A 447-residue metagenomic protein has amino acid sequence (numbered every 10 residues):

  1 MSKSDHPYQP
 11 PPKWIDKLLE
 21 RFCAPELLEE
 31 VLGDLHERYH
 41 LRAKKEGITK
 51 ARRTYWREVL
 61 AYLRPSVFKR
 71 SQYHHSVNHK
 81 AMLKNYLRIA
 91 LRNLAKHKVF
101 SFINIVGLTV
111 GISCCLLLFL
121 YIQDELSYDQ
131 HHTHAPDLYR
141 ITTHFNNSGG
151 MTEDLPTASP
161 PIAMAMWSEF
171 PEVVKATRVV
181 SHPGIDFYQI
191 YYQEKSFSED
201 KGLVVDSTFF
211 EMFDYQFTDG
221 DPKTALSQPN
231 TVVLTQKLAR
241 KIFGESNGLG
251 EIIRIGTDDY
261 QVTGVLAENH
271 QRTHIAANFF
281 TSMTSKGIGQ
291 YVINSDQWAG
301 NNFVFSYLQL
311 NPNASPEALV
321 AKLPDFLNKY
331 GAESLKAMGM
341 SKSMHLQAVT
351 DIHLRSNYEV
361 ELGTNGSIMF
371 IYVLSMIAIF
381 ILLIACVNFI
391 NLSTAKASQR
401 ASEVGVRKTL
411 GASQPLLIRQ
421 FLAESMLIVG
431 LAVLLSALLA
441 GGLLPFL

Functional and structural regions predicted by a protein language model:
S2-K96: Negatively charged linear elements and acidic catalytic determinants
E29, F119-D186, S295, A299-Y307 (+2 more regions): Membrane-proximal extracellular/periplasmic loop immediately following the first transmembrane helix
E30, H97-D124, L434: Short, strongly hydrophobic transmembrane alpha-helices
L87-I103, G107, A385-I428: Intracellular coupling helices
S113, L117-L120, H345, V349 (+1 more regions): Small-residue-rich transmembrane alpha-helices
T157-P161, F170, R178-H182, D186-G220 (+3 more regions): The feature marks short, hydrophobic/small-residue-biased sequence motifs that occur predominantly
L203-D219, N230-G366: Mid-to-C-terminal secondary-structure elements that act as membrane-proximal/extracytoplasmic interface segments
E361-I381: N-terminal membrane-entry
